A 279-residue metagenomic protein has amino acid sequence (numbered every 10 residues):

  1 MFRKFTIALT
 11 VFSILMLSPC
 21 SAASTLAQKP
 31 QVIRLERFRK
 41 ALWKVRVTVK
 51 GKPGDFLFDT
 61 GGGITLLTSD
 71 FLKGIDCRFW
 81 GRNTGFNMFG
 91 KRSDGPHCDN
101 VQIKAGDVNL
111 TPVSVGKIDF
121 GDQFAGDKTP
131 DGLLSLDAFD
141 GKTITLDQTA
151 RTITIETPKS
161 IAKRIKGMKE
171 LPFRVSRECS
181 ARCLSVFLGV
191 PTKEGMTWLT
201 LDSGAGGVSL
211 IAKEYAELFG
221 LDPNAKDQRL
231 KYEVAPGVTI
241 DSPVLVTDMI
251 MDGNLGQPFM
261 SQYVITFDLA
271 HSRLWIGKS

Functional and structural regions predicted by a protein language model:
M1-L9: Bacterial N-terminal signal peptides that target proteins for export
A8-S18: Bacterial N-terminal signal peptides
C20-S279: Pepsin/retropepsin-fold aspartyl endopeptidases
